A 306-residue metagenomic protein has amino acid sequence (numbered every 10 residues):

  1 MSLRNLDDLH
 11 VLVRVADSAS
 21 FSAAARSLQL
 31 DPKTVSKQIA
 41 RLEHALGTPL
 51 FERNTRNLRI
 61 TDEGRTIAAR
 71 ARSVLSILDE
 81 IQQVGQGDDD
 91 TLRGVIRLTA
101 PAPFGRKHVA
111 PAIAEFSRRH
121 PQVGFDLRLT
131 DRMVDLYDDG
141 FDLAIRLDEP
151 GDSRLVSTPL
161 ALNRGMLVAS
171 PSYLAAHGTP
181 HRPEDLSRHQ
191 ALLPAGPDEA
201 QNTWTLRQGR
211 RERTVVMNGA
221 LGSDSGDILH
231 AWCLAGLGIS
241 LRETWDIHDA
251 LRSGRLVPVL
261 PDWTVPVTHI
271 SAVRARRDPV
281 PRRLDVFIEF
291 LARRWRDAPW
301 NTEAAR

Functional and structural regions predicted by a protein language model:
M1-S2, A69, Q122, T244-S253 (+1 more regions): C-terminal effector-binding regulatory domain of bacterial HTH transcription factors
L9, A45-L46, I67-D89: Alpha-helical linker/hinge and terminal dimerization helices associated with HTH transcriptional regulators
L9-L12, A24, T61: Hydrophobic two-helix hairpin corresponding to the core of helix-turn-helix DNA-binding domains
R14-Q29: Short helix-boundary/capping micro-motifs
E43-I60: A short LG(V/I)-centered, amphipathic sequence patch enriched for acidic residue(s) preceding the LG motif
R93-S157, A304-R306: Central regulatory/effector-binding core of bacterial HTH transcription factors
R154-P194, G209: Flexible hinge/capping segments at coil-to-helix
T214-P258, T264-P266, R294: Hydrophobic hinge/microswitch elements
